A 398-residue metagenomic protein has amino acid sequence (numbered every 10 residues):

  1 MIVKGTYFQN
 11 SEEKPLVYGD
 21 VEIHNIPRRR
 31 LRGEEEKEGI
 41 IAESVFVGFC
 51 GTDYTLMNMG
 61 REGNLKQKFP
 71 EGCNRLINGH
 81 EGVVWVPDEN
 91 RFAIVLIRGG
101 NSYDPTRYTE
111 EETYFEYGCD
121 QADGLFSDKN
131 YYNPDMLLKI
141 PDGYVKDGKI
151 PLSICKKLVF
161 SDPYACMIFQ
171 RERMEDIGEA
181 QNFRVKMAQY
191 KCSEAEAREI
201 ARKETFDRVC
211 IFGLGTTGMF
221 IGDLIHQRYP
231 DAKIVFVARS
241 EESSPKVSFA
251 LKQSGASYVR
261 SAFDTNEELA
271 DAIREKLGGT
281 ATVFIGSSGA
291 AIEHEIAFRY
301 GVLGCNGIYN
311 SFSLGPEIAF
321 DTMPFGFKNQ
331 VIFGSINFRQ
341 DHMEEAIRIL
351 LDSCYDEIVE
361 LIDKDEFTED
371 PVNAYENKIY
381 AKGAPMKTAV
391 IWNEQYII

Functional and structural regions predicted by a protein language model:
M1-V3, G178, E268-D271, G279 (+2 more regions): C-terminal hydrophobic helical "lid"/dimerization subdomain of Rossmann-like NAD(P)H-dependent oxidoreductases
R29-G48, R61-R107, D123-G124, M136 (+1 more regions): Glycine-rich beta-strand-centered segment in the early N-terminal region that forms part of a ligand/cofactor-binding
G99-R208: NAD(P)H dinucleotide-binding glycine-rich loop of Rossmann-like/cofactor-binding domains, especially the beta1-alpha1
P163, G213-T216: Glycine-rich Rossmann-fold phosphate-binding loop(s) that bind the pyrophosphate of adenine dinucleotide cofactors
G178-F212, H226-Y229, S244-V331, I397: Glycine-rich cofactor phosphate-binding loops and adjacent beta1-alpha1 units of small-molecule cofactor enzyme domains
T216-T217, E242: Hydrophobic/small residue at the entry helix of a nucleotide-binding pocket
A238-S243, G315, F338: Residues in the short beta-alpha loop(s) of Rossmann-like NAD(P)-binding domains
G307-N310, F320-E360: Rossmann-fold dehydrogenase core element
